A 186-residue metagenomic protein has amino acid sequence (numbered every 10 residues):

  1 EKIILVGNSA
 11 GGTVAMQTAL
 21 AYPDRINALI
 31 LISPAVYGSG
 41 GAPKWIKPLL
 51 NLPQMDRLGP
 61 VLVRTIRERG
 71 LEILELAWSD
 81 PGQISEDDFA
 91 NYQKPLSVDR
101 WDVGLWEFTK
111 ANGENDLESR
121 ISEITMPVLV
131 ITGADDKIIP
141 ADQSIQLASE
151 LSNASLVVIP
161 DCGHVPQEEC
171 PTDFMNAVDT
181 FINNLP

Functional and structural regions predicted by a protein language model:
E1-S9: Alpha/beta-hydrolase fold nucleophile elbow
G11, A15-A19: Short helix immediately C-terminal to the catalytic nucleophile in hydrolase catalytic domains
L20, N27-P60: Flexible "cap/lid" loop of the alpha/beta hydrolase fold
G40-W45, V61-E123: Conserved alpha/beta-hydrolase catalytic His-Asp/Glu region
I124, V130-T132, D136: Short beta-strand/loop motif that positions the catalytic acidic residue of the alpha/beta-hydrolase fold
K137-Q143: Conserved alpha/beta-hydrolase "acid-adjacent" motif
I145-A154: Active-site-adjacent alpha-helix of alpha/beta-hydrolase-fold enzymes
A154-P186: Catalytic active-site module of serine/aspartate enzymes centered on a nucleophile-bearing elbow/loop
